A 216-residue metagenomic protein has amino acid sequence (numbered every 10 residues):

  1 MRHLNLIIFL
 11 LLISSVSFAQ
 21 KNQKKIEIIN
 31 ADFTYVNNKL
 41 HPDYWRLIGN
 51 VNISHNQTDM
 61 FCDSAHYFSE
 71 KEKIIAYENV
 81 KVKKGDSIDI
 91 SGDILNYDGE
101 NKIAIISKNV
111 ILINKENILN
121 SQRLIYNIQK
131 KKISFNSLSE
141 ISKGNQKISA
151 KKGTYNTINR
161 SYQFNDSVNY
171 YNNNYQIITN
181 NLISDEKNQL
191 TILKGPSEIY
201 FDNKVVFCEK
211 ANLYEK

Functional and structural regions predicted by a protein language model:
M1-Q23: Bacterial Sec-dependent N-terminal signal peptides
F18-K216: N-terminal amphipathic/hydrophobic interface segments
